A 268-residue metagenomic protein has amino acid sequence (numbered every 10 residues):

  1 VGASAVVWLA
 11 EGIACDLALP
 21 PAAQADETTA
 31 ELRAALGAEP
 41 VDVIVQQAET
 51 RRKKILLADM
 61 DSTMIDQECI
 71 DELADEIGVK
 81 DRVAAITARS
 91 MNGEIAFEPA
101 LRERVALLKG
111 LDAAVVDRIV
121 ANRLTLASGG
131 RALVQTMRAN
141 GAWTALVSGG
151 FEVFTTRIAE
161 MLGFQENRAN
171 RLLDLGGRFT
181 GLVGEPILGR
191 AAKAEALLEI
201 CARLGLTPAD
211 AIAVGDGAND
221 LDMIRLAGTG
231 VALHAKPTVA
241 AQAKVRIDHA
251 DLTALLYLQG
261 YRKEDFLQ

Functional and structural regions predicted by a protein language model:
V1-A58, L267: Non-catalytic pre-domain segments flanking phosphatase-related domains
A3-A5, V43, D81, T144 (+2 more regions): Residue-level detector of short coil/turn "hinge" positions at structural boundaries
V6, V83, A113-V116: Short, surface-exposed acidic
A30, G110, V115-Q268: C-terminal cap/substrate-recognition subdomain and adjoining C-terminal extension of metal-dependent phosphatase-like
P40, E94-I95, A142, G205: Residue-level recognition of short, well-ordered coil/turn positions that link secondary-structure elements
Q47, M60-D61, Q67-E68, L73 (+4 more regions): Fold-independent oxyanion-binding glycine-rich loops and adjacent beta-strand/coil segments at enzyme active sites
E49-T50, K54, S90-A114, R178 (+1 more regions): Long, charged amphipathic helices and adjacent flexible linkers at domain junctions
R52-I95, R102-E103: Active-site neighborhood of HAD-like aspartate-dependent phosphohydrolases
